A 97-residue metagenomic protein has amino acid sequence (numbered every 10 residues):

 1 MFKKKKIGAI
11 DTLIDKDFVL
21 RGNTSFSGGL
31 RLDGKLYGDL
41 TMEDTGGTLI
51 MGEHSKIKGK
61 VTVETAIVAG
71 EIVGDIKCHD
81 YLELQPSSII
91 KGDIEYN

Functional and structural regions predicted by a protein language model:
M1-I7: Terminal amphipathic alpha-helical/low-complexity segments used for targeting or macromolecular assembly
D11, D17, N23, S27-G29 (+11 more regions): Detector for repetitive beta-architecture
E43-T45: Extracellular repeat-rich scaffold modules on cell surfaces
